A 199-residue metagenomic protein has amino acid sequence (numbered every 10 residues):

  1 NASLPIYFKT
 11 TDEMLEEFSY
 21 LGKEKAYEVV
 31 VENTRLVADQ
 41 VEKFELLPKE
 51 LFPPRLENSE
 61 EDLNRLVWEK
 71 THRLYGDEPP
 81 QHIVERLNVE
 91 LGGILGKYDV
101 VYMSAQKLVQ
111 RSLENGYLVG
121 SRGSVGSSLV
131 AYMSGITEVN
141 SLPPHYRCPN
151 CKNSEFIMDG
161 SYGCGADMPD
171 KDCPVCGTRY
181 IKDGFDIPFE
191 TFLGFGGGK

Functional and structural regions predicted by a protein language model:
N1, S112, G116-E138: Conserved phosphate/anionic-ligand binding catalytic regions in large, soluble enzymes, centered on
A2-L21: Enzymes and membrane/adaptor proteins characterized by extended Gly/Ser/Thr/Asp/Glu-rich, aromatic-dotted
F18-L118, G160, A166-G198: Non-catalytic structural connector segments
L129-Y132, N153-G160: Short Cys/His-rich Zn2+-coordinating modules
S141, H145-Y146, D167-K171: Residues immediately within or flanking Cys/His clusters that coordinate Zn2+ in small zinc-binding modules
P149-S154, C173-C176: Short Cys/His-rich metal-coordination motifs, predominantly Zn2+-binding knuckles/fingers
